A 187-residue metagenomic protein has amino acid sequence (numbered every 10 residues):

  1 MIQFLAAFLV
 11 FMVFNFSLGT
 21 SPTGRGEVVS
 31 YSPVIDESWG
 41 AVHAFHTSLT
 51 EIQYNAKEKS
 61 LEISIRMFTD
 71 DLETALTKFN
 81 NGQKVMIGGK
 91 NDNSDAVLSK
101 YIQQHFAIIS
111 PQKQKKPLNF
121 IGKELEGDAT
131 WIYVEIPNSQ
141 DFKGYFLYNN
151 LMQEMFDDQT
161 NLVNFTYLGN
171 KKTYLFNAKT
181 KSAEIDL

Functional and structural regions predicted by a protein language model:
M1-L5: Positively charged n-region of N-terminal signal peptides that target proteins for export
A6-S17: Bacterial N-terminal signal peptides
L18-P22: Intrinsically disordered, low-complexity segments enriched in serine/proline and basic residues
V29-P33, E37-L187: N-terminal soluble domains immediately following signal/targeting peptides that reside in extracytoplasmic
